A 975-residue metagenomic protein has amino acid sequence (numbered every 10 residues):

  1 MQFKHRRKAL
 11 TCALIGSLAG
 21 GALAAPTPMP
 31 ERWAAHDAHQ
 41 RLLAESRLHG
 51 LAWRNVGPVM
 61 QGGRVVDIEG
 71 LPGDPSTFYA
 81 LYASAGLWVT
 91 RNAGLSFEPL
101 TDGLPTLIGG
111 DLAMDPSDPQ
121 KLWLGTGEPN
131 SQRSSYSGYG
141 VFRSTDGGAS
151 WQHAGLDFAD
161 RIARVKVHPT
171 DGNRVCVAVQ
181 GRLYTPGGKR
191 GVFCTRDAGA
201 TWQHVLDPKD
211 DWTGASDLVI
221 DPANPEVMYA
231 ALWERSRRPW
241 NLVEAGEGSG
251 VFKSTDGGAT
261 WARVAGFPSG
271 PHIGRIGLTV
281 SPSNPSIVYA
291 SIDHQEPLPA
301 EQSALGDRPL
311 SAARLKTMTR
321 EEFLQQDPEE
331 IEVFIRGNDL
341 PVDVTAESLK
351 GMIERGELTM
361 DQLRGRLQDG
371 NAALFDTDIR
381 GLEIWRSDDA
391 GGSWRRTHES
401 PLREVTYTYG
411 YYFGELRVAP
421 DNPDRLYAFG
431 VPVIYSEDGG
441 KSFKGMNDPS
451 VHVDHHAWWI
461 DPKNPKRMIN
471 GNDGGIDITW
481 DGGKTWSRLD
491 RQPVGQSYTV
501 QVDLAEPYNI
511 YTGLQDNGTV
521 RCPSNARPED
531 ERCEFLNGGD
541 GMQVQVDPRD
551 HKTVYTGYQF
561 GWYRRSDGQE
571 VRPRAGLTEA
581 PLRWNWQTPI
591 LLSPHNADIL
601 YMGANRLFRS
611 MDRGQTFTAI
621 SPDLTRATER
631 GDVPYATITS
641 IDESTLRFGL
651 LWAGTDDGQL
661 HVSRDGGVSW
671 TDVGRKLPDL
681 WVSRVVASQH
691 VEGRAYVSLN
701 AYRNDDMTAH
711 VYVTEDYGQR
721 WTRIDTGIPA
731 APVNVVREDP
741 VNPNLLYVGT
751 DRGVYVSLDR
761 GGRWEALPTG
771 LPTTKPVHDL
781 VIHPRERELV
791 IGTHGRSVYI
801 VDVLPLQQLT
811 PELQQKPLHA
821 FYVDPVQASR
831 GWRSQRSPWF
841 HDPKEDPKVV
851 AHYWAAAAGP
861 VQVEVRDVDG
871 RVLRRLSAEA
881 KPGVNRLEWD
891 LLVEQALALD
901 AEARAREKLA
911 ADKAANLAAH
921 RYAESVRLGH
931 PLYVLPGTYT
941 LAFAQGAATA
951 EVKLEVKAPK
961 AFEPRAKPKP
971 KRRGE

Functional and structural regions predicted by a protein language model:
Q2-A13: Bacterial N-terminal signal peptides that target proteins for export
T11-G21: Bacterial N-terminal signal peptides
P26-W839, D846-P847, H852, A856: Beta-propeller blade termini and top-face loops
L298, Q895-A898, A944-V952: Short acidic/polar inter-strand loop motif in beta-rich domains
R564-S566, V849-Y853, A857-G870, R875 (+1 more regions): Beta-strand-rich binding/interaction modules
P811-W832, G946-E975: Extended, polar beta-sheet/loop recognition surfaces of beta-rich domains that mediate binding to diverse ligands
D846-V850, V884-R886, T949-E951: Intrinsic-disorder/low-complexity, polar/charged segments enriched in Ser/Thr/Lys/Arg/Asp/Glu/Gln
V872-L935: Glycine-centered tight-turn motifs at strand-turn-strand junctions
